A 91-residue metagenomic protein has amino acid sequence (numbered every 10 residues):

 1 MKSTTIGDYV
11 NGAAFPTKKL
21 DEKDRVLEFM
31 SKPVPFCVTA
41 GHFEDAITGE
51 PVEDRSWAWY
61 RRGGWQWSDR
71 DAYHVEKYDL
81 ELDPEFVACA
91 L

Functional and structural regions predicted by a protein language model:
M1-L91: Alpha-helical interaction/linker modules in multidomain eukaryotic proteins
